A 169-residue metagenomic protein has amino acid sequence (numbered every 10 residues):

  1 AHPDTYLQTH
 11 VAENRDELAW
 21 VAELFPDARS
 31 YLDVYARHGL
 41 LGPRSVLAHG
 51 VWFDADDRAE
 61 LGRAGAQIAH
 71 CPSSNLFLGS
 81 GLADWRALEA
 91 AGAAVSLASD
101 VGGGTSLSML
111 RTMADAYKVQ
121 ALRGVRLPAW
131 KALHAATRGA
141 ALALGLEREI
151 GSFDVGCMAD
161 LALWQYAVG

Functional and structural regions predicted by a protein language model:
A1-G103, A121-R126: Active-site core of metal-dependent hydrolases
D16, V168-G169: Generic "edge-of-domain/loop-turn" microfeature
R37-R44, R86-V168: His/Asp/Glu-enriched, well-ordered alpha-helical/loop segment that forms or immediately abuts the divalent-metal
